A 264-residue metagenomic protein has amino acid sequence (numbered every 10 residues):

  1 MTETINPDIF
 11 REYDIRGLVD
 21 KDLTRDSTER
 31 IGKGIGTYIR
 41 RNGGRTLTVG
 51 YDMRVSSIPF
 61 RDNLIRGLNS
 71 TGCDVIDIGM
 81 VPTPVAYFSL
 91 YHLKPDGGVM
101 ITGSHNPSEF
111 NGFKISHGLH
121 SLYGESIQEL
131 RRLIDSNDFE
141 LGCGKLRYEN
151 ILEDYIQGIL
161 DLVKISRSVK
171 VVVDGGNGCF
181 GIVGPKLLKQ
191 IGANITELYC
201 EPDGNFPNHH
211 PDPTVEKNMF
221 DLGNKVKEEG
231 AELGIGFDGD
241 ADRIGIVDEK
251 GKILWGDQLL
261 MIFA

Functional and structural regions predicted by a protein language model:
M1-G17, G118-N137, G236-D238: Short, compositionally biased "basic patch" segments
M1-R66, S70-G72, Y148-V169: An N-terminal, well-structured beta->alpha segment
R30-G34, V85, Y155-G158, N218-D221 (+2 more regions): Well-ordered alpha-helical segments embedded in enzymatic catalytic cores
R41, T46-F110, L187-V247: N-terminal small/polar loop signature for handling phosphorylated ligands or for N-terminal nucleophile
N111-E229: Gly/Ser/Thr-enriched, mixed-charge loops and adjacent short helices that form phosphate/oxyanion-binding elements
I115-G118, G245-E249: Short beta-strand-to-turn element immediately C-terminal to the catalytic PLP-Schiff-base lysine in fold type I
Y123, E197-Y199, K252-A264: Gly/Ser/Thr-rich active-site loops/lids in small-molecule metabolic enzymes that frequently grip phosphoryl groups
